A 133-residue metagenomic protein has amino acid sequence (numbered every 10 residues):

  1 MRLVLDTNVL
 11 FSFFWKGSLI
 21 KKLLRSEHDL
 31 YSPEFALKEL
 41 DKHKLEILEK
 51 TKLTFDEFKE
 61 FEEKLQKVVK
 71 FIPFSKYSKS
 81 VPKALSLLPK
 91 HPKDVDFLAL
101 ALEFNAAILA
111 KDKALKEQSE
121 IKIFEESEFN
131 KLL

Functional and structural regions predicted by a protein language model:
M1-S32: Short, well-structured N-terminal submotif of metal-dependent ribonuclease cores
D6-T7, P33, K111, E125: A secondary-structure boundary/capping signal
T7-L10, K83-P89: Short, flexible loop segments at the rims of nucleotide/cofactor-binding pockets, characterized by
V9-L10, A36, F97, A114-L115: Alpha-helix capping/helix-boundary segments
R25-E27, E34-K83: PIN-domain endoribonuclease scaffold, especially VapC-family toxins
D29, K70, N105-A107: Residue-level detector of anion-binding/catalytic polar loops
L85-L100: Internal catalytic-core helix/loop-beta-alpha segment that presents or stabilizes conserved functional determinants
L98, L102-L133: Acidic, PIN/NYN-like endoribonuclease modules and their adjacent C-terminal/linker elements
